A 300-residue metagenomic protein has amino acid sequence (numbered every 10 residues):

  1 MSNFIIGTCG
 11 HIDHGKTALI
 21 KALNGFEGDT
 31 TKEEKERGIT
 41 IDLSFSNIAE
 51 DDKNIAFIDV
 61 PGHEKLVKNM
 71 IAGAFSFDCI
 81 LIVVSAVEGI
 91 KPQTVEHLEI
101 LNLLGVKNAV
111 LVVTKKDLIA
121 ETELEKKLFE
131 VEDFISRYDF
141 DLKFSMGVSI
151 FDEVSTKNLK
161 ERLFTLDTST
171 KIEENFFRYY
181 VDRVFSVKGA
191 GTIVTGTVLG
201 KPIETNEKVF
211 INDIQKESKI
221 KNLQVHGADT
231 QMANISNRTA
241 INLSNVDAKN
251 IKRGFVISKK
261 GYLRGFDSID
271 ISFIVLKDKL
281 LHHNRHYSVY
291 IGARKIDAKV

Functional and structural regions predicted by a protein language model:
M1-K68, F77, I82-V83: P-loop NTPase switch module centered on the Walker A-proximal segment
S2, I41-D42, E64-V67, E88-V95 (+6 more regions): Amphipathic alpha-helical transducer elements in NTP-driven molecular machines
C9-H11, E33, R37-I39, S46-A49 (+9 more regions): Replace "in large, NTP-powered and nucleic-acid-processing enzymes" with "in large, NTP-powered factors and other
D13, L19, G38, D59 (+10 more regions): Residue-level signature of catalytic and energy-coupling elements of molecular machines, predominantly ATP/GTP-dependent
L19-A22, Q93-I100, K126-F134, N158-T165: Alpha-helical scaffold elements adjacent to nucleotide-binding pockets in ATP/GTP-utilizing enzyme cores
V60-K65, F75-H97, L104-K126: Conserved Switch II/interswitch segment of TRAFAC-class P-loop GTPases
D133-K279: Conserved catalytic-core segments of large NTP-driven translation/proteostasis enzymes
I291-A293, A298-K299: Long insertion/accessory domains within large nucleic-acid-processing enzymes
